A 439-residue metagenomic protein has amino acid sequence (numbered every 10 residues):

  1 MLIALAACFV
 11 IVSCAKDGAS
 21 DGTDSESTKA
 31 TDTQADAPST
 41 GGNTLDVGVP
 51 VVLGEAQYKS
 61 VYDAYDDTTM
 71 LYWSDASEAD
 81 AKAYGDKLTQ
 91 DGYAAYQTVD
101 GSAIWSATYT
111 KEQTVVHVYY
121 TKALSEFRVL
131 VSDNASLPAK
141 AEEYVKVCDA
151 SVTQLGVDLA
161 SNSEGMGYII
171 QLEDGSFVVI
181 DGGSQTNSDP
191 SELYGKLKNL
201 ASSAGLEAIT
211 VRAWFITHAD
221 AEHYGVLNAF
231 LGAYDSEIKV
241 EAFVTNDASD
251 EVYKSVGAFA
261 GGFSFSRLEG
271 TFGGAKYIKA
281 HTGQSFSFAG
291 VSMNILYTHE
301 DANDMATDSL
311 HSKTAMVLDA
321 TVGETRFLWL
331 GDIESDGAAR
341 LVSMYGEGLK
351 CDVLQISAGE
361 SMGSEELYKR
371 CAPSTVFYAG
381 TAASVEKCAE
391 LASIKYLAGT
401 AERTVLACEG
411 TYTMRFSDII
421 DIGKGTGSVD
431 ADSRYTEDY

Functional and structural regions predicted by a protein language model:
V10-S13: C-terminal motif of bacterial Sec signal peptides marking the signal peptidase cleavage site
A15-D17: Bacterial signal peptide processing site
D32-Y72, L130-P138: Compositionally biased P/S/T/G-rich terminal and signal peptide-adjacent segments that lie outside catalytic cores
V52-V99: Terminal, regulation- and interaction-focused segments at domain boundaries
N134-I209, Y277-L349, M414-Y439: Core dinuclear metal-dependent hydrolase active-site scaffold
G175, S188-T245, S343-S361, A372-T375: Active-site metal-binding motif and surrounding structural segment of the metallo-beta-lactamase
A221-Y234, V252-F263, E365-L367, C388-A392: Metal-dependent catalytic neighborhoods of phosphoester/phosphodiester hydrolases
G331, A338, L349-I422: Internal alpha/beta domain cores that form substrate/cofactor-binding pockets in large enzymes and binding proteins
